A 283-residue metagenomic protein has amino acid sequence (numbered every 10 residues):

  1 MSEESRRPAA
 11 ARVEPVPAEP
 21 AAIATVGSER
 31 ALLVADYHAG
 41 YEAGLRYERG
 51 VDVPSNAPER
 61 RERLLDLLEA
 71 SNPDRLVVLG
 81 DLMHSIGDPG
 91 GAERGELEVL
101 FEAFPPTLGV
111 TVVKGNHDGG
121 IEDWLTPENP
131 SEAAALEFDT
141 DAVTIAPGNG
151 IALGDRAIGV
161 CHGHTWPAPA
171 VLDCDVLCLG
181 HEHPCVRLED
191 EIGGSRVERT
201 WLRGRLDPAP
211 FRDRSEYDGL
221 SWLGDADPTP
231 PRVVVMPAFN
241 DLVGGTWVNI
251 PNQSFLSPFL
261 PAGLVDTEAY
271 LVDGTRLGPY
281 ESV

Functional and structural regions predicted by a protein language model:
M1-A9: Terminal disorder- and signal-encoded targeting elements
V13-P15, T144-I145, L177, W222 (+2 more regions): Conserved beta-strand scaffold positions in the cores of enzyme catalytic domains, especially in NTP/NDP-utilizing
E14-S28, R61-S71, W166: Short amphipathic alpha-helices and their capping/turn segments at secondary-structure boundaries
A31-H38, A157-H164, L177-L179, V233-P237: Active-site-proximal beta-strand elements of phosphoester/diester hydrolases
L32-V34, Y41-L153: Core catalytic region of metal-dependent phosphoesterases/phosphodiesterases, especially metallo-beta-lactamase-like
G40-E42, H84-G87, N116-D123, W166-P169 (+2 more regions): Active-site environment of divalent metal-dependent phosphoester hydrolases
P127-E216: A contiguous pocket-lining binding segment that forms or flanks enzyme active sites
E189-V283: Acidic, His/Gly-rich catalytic cores of divalent-metal-dependent hydrolytic chemistry
